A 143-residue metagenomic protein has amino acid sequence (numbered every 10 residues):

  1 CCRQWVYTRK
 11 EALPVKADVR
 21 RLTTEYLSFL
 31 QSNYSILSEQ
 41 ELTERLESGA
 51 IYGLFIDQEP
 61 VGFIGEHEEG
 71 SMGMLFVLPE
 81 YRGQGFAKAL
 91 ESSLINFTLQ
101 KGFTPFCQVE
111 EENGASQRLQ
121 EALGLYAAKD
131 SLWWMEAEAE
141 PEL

Functional and structural regions predicted by a protein language model:
C1-A17, W133-M135: Acyl-donor-binding surface of acyltransferase catalytic domains
A17-F29: A short beta-loop-alpha structural element at the N-terminal edge of CoA-dependent acyl/N-acetyltransferase catalytic
G49-G62: Conserved beta-hairpin
L75-G83: A short, internal acetyl-CoA/4′-phosphopantetheine-binding micro-motif in the GNAT/acyltransferase core
G83-L99, Q117-A122: Conserved acetyl-CoA-binding loop-helix of GNAT-fold acetyltransferases
T98-E110: Conserved GNAT acetyl-CoA-binding A-motif
E111-K129: Conserved active-site alpha-helix within GNAT-family acetyltransferase domains
